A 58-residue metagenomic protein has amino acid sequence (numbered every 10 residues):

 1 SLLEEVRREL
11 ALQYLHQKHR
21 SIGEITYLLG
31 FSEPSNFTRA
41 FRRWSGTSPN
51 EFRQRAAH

Functional and structural regions predicted by a protein language model:
S1-S32, Q54-H58: Terminal helix-turn-helix DNA-binding modules in bacterial transcription factors
E33-R39: The DNA-contacting recognition helix of HTH DNA-binding domains and analogous helical DNA-recognition elements
R39-H58: …primarily DNA-binding HTH/wHTH and HhH modules…
